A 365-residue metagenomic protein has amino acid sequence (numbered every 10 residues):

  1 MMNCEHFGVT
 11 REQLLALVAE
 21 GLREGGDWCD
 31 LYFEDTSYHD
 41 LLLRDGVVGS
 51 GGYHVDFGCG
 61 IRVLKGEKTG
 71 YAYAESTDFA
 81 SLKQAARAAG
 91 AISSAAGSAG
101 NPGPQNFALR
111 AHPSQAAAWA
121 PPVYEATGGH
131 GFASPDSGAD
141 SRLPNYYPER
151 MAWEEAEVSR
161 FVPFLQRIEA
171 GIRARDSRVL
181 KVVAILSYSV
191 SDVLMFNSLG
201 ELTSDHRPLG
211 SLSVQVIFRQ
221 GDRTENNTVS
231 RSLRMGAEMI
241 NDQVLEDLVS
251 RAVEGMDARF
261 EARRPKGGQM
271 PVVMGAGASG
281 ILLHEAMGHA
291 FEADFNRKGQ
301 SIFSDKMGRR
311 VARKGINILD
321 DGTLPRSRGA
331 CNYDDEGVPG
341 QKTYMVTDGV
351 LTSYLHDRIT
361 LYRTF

Functional and structural regions predicted by a protein language model:
M1-Q341, T347-V350, R363: Active-site bordering "gate/hinge" segments that shape substrate access to catalytic or cofactor-binding pockets
R358, Y362-F365: A beta-strand-loop signature enriched in Asp, Gly, Thr, and Trp that corresponds to the sialidase/neuraminidase Asp-box
